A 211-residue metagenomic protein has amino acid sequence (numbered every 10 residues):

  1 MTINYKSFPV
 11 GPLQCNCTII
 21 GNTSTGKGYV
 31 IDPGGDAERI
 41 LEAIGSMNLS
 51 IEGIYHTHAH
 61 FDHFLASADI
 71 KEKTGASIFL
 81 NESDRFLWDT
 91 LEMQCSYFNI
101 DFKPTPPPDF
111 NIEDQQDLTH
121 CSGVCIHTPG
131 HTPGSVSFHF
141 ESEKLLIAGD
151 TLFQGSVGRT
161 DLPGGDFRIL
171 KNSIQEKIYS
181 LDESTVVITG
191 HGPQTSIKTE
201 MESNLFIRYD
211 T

Functional and structural regions predicted by a protein language model:
T2-M47, S137-G149: Conserved beta-strand hairpin/beta-sheet module of binuclear metal-dependent hydrolase folds, prominently
I3, L49, A76, C121-G123 (+1 more regions): A structural micro-motif
F8, I20, D114-H120: Short acidic-hydrophobic surface loop/beta-edge motif
S24-T25, G35, F61, D84 (+3 more regions): Short, glycine/acidic-enriched loop or turn micro-motifs at the edges of active sites
V30-I31, E52-A59, I78-N81, H127-G130 (+2 more regions): Active-site neighborhood of phospho(di)ester-bond hydrolases with catalytic His/Asp-centered motifs
G35-T119, E202-F206: Active-site HxH/HxHxD metal-binding segment of metal-dependent hydrolases
Q94-Y97, L118, V124-T211: Metallo-beta-lactamase
